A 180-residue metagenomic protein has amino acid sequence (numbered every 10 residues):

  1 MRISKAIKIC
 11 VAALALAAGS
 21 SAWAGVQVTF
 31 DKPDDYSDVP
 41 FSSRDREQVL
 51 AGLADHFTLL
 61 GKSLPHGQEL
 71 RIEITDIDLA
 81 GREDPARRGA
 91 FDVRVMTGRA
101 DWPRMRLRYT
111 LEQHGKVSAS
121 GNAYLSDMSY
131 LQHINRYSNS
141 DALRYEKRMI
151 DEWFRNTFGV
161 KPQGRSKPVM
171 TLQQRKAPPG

Functional and structural regions predicted by a protein language model:
R2-C10: Bacterial N-terminal signal peptides that target proteins for export
A17-W23: N-terminal signal peptide c-region/cleavage motif recognized by signal peptidases
G25, T29-D76: N-terminal segment of the mature soluble domain
Y36, S43, S120-E152: Short secondary-structure boundary motifs at beta->alpha junctions and helix caps
D55-F57, N135-G180: C-terminal/domain-edge helix-coil "capping" segments
K62-R71, T110-S120: A short, structured loop/turn motif at beta-sheet edges
G67-E83, M170-Q173: Acidic helix-start/capping segments at beta-turn-to-alpha-helix junctions
I74-E112: Surface-exposed short loop/turn segments
